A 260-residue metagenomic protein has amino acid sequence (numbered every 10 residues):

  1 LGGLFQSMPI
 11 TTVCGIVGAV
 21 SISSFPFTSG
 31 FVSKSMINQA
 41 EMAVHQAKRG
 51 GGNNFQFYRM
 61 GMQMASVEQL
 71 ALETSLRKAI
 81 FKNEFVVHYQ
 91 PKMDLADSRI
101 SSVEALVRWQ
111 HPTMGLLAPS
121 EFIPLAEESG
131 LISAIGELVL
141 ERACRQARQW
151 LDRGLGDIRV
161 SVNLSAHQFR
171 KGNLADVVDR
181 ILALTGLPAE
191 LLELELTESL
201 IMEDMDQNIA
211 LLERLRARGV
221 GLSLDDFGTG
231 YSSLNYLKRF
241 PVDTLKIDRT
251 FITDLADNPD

Functional and structural regions predicted by a protein language model:
L1-Q39: ...captures the hydrophobic TM-helix bundle architecture rather than a specific catalytic motif, and can also fire on
G2-Q6, N53, P124: Short amphipathic alpha-helical coupling elements at transmembrane boundaries
G3, M42, V67, A71-K78 (+6 more regions): Generic recognition of well-ordered alpha-helical segments within structured catalytic/regulatory domains
A40-G52, S120, I181: Catalytic-core segments of nucleotide cyclases and related cyclic-nucleotide turnover enzymes
F55, L95-E104, S129-Q207: Catalytic core of bacterial c-di-GMP phosphodiesterases, primarily the EAL and HD-GYP domains, capturing alpha-helical
F57-G61, V67-L125, I158-N163, E195 (+1 more regions): Active-site core of bacterial EAL-family cyclic-dinucleotide phosphodiesterase domains
M64-S75, F81, E127, L131-G136 (+2 more regions): Signal-transducing alpha-helical linker
R99, V160, D176-L255: The catalytic core of metal-dependent phosphodiesterases that act on cyclic dinucleotides
